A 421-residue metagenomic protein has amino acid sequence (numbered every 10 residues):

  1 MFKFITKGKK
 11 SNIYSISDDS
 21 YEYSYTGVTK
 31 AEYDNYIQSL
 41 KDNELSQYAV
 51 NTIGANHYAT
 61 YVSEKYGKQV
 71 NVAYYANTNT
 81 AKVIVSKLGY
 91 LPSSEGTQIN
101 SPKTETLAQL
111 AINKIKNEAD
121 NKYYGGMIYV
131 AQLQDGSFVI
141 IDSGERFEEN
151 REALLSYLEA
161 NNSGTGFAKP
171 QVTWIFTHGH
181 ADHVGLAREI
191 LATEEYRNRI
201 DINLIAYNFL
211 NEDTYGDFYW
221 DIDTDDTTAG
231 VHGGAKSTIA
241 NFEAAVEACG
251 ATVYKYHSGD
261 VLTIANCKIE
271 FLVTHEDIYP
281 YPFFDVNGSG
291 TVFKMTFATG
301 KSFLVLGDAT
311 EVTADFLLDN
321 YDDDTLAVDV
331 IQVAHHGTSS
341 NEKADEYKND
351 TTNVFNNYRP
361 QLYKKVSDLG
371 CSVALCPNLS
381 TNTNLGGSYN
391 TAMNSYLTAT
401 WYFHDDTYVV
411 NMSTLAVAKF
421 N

Functional and structural regions predicted by a protein language model:
M1-S24, I84, Y90-P92: Compositionally biased P/S/T/G-rich terminal and signal peptide-adjacent segments that lie outside catalytic cores
G27-A49: Amphipathic alpha-helical segments
G89-K169, E247, K255-L326, N411-N421: Core dinuclear metal-dependent hydrolase active-site scaffold
G125, F147-E148, G179-G185, E212-Y215 (+5 more regions): Active-site environment of divalent metal-dependent phosphoester hydrolases
V130, F138-D142, Q171-T177, N203-N208 (+4 more regions): Structural recognition of the beta-strand scaffold that forms the well-ordered cores of secreted hydrolase catalytic
E148-Y207, N320-S340: Active-site metal-binding motif and surrounding structural segment of the metallo-beta-lactamase
V184-R197, Y215-D225, K343-Y347, L385-T391: Metal-dependent catalytic neighborhoods of phosphoester/phosphodiester hydrolases
L204, L210-K268, F284-D285, S367-N421: Binuclear metal-ion centers of metallo-dependent hydrolases, dominated by the metallo-beta-lactamase
